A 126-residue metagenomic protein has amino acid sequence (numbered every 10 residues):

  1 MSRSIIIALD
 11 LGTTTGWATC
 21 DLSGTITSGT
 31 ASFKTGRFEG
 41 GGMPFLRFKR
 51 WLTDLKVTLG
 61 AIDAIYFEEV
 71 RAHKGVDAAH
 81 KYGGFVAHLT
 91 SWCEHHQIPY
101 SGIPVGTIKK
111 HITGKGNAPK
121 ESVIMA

Functional and structural regions predicted by a protein language model:
M1-A126: Phosphate- and other anionic-substrate recognition elements at nucleic-acid/protein interfaces
